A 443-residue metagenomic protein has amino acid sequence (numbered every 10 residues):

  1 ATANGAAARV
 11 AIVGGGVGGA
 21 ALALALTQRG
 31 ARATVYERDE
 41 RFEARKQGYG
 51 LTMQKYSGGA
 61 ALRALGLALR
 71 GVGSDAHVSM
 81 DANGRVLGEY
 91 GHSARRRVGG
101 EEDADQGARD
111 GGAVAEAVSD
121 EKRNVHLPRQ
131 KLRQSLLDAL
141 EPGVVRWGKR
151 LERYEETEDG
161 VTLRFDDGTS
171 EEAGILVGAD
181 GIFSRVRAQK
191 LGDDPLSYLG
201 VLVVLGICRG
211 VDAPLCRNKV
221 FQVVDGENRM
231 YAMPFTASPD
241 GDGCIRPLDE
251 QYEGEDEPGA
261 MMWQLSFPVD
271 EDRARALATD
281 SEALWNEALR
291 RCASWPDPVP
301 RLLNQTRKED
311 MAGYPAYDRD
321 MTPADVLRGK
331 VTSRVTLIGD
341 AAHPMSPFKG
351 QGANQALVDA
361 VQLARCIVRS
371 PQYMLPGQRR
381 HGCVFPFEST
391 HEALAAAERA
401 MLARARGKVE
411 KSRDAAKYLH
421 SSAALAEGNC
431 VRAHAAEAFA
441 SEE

Functional and structural regions predicted by a protein language model:
A1-R9, Q28: Extreme N-terminal leader/targeting segments of oxidoreductases
A6-A8, G71-A76, G84, E89 (+6 more regions): C-terminal helical "tail/cap" subdomain of flavin- and related membrane-associated enzymes
I12-R32, D39, V177-D180, V204 (+2 more regions): Conserved mid-domain beta->alpha element of the FAD-binding
F42-A139: Active-site-adjacent segment of FAD-dependent monooxygenases/related oxidoreductases
E101-A113, D240-P258, V331-T332, Q372-E388: Intrinsically disordered, low-complexity domain-flanking/linker segments in eukaryotic proteins, enriched
K122-R123, L127, R133-K308: Conserved FAD-binding catalytic core of PHBH/FMO-like flavoproteins
